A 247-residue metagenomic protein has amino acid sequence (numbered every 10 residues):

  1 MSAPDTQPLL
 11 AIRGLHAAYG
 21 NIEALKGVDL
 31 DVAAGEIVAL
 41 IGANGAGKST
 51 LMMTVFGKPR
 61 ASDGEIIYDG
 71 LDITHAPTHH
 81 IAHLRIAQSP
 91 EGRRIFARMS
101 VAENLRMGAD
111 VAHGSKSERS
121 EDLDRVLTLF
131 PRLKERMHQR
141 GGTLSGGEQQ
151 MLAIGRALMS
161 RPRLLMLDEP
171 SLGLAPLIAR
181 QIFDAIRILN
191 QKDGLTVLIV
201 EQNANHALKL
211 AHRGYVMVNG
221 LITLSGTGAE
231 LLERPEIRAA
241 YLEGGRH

Functional and structural regions predicted by a protein language model:
S2-H247: Glycine-rich phosphate-binding loops of nucleotide-dependent enzymes
